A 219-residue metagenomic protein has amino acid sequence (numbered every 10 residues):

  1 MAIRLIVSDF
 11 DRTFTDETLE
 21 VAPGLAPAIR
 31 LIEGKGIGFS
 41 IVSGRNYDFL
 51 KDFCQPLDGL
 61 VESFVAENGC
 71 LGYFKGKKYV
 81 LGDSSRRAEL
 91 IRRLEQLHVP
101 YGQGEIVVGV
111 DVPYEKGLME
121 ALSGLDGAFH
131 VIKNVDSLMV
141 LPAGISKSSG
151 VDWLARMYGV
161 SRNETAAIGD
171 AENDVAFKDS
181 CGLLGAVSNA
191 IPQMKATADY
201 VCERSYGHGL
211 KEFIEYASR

Functional and structural regions predicted by a protein language model:
M1-S8, R30-L31, V160: Non-catalytic pre-domain segments flanking phosphatase-related domains
A2-L19, K178: Asp-based phosphoryl-transfer active-site loop
F10, R45, D170-A171: Active-site metal-binding loops of divalent metal-dependent hydrolases
E17-G102: Active-site phosphate-binding/coordination module
L25, L50-C54, L118, K178 (+2 more regions): Hydrophobic packing residues within well-ordered alpha-helices of enzyme cores
S40, V65, A166-I168, G185 (+1 more regions): Hydrophobic/aromatic beta-strand patches that form the interior of the parallel beta-sheet core in alpha/beta enzyme
R87-G182, N189-T197: Conserved acidic, metal-coordinating active-site core of Asp-based, Mg2+-dependent phosphoryl-transfer enzymes
S180, L184-R219: Asp-based, Mg2+/Mn2+-dependent phosphohydrolase catalytic module
